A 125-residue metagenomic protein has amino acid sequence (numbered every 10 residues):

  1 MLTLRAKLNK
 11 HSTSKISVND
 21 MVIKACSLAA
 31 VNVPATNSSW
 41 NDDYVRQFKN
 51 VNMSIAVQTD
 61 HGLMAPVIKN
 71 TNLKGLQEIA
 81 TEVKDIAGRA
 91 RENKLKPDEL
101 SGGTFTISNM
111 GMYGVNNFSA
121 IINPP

Functional and structural regions predicted by a protein language model:
M1-P125: C-terminal catalytic/motor cores of large multi-domain enzyme assemblies
